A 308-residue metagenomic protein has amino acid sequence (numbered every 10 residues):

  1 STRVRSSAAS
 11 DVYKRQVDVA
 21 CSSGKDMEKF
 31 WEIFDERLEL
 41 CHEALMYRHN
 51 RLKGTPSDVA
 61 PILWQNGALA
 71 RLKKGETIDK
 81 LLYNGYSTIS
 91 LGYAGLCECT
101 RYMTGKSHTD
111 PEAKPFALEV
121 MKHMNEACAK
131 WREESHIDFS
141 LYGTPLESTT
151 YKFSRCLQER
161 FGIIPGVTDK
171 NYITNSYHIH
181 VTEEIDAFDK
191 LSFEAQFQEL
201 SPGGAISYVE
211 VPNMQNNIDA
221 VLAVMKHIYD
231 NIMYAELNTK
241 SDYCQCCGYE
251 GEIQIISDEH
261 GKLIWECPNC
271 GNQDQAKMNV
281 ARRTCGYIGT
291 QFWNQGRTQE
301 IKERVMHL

Functional and structural regions predicted by a protein language model:
T2-A9, Y13: Single conserved hydrophobic/aromatic residue that forms the stacking wall/gate of nucleotide- or nucleobase-binding
A20-E32, Y102-K114: Inter-helical turn/loop segments and adjacent helix faces that build the functional surface of alpha-helical bundle
D35, T109-C128, T298-L308: Short secondary-structure subsegments characteristic of cysteine-rich extracellular domains
A44-Q65, P111-A113, C128-Y142, A235-K240: Flexible, glycine/charged-enriched surface loops at secondary-structure junctions
G54-G75, M121, I137-K152, D242-G251 (+1 more regions): A glycine-rich phosphate-binding loop feature that marks nucleotide/adenosyl-phosphate handling sites
L146-Y151, L157-I255: Catalytic alpha/beta core of large soluble enzyme barrels
D258-N272: Cysteine-rich micro-motifs
N269-L308: Long insertion/accessory domains within large nucleic-acid-processing enzymes
